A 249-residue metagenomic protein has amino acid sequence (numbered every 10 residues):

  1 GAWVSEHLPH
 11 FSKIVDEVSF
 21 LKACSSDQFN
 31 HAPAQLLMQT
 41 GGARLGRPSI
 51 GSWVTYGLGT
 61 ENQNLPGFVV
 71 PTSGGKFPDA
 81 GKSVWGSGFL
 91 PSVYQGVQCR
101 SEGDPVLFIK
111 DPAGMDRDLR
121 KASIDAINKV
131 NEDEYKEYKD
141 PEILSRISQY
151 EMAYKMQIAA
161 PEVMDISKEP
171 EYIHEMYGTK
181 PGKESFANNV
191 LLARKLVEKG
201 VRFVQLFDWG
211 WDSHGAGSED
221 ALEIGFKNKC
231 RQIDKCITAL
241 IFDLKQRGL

Functional and structural regions predicted by a protein language model:
G1-L249: Ligand-binding pockets and gating/stacking loops
